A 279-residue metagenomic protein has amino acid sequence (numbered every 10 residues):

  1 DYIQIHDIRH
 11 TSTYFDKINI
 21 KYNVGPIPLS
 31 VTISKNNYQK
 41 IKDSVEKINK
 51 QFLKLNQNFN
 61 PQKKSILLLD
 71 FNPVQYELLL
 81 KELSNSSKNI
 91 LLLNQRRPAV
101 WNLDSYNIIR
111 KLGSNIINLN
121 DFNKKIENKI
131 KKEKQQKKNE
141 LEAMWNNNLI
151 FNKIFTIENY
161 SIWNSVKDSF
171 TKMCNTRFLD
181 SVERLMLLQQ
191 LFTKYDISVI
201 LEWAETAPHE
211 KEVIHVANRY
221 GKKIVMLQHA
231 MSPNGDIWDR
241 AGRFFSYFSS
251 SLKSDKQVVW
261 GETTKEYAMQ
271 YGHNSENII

Functional and structural regions predicted by a protein language model:
D1-I279: Catalytic-core helical/loop segments in enzymes performing group transfer/polymerization on anionic/lipid-linked
